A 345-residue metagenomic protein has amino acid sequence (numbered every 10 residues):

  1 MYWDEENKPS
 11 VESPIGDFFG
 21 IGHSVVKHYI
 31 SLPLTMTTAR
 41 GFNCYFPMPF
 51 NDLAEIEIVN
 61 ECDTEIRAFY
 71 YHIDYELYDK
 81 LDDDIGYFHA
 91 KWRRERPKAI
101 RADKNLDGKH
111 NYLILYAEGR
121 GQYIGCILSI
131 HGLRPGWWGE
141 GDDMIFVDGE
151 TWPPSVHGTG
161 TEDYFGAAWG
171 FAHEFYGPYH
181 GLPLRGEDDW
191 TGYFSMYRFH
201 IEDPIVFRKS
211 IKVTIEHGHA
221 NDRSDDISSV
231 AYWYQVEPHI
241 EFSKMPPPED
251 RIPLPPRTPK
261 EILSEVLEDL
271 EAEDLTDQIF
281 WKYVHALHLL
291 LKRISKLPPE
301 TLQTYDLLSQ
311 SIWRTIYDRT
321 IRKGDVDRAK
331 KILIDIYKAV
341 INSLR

Functional and structural regions predicted by a protein language model:
M1-I262: Beta-strand-centric surfaces of beta-sandwich/beta-rich domains
Y45-P47, E202-P204, A272, I294 (+2 more regions): Short basic coil micro-motifs at the edges of alpha-helical modules that engage polyanionic partners
P183-W190, E271-D274, A329: Short, highly charged low-complexity linear segments
L263-D306, R345: Amphipathic, heptad-repeat alpha-helical segments
L275, P299, Q303, L307 (+3 more regions): C-terminal luminal/periplasmic domains and tails of membrane-associated envelope-modifying transferases
D318-R345: C-terminal amphipathic alpha-helix
